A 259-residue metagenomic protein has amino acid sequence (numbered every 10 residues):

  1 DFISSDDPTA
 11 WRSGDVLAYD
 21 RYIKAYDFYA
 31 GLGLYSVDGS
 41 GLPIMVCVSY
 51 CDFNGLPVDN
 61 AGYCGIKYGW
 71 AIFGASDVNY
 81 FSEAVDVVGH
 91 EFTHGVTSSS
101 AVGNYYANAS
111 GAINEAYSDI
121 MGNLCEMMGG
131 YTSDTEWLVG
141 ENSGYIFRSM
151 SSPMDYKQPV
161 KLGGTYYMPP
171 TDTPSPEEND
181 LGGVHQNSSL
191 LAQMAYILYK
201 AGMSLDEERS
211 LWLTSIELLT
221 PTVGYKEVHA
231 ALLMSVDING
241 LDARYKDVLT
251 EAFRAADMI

Functional and structural regions predicted by a protein language model:
D1-S189, M194-I197, E251: Extracellular zinc-dependent metalloprotease catalytic-domain scaffold
Y35-S40, M203, N239-R244: Short amphipathic alpha-helical segments with coiled-coil-like heptad repeat character
I197-E208: Long hydrophobic segments that form regular secondary structure
A201, E217-T222: Hydrolase catalytic cores
R209-S210, Y225, H229: Extended acidic/polar alpha-helical scaffold segments
W212-I216: Long, well-ordered core segments of solenoidal/helical folds
E227-I259: Beta/coil-rich, acidic/histidine-enriched accessory regions frequently appended to metallopeptidases
